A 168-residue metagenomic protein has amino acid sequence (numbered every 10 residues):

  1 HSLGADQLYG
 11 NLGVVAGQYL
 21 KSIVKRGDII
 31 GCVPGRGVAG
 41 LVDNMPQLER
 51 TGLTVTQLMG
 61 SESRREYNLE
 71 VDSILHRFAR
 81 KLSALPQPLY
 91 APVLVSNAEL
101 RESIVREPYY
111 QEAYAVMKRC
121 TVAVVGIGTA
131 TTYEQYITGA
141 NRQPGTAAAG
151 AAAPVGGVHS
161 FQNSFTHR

Functional and structural regions predicted by a protein language model:
H1-A98: N-terminal active-site beta-alpha-beta segment that forms phosphate/nucleotide-binding and substrate-recognition loops
S61-R168: Conserved phosphate- and dinucleotide-binding cores of soluble alpha/beta proteins, encompassing both enzyme active
